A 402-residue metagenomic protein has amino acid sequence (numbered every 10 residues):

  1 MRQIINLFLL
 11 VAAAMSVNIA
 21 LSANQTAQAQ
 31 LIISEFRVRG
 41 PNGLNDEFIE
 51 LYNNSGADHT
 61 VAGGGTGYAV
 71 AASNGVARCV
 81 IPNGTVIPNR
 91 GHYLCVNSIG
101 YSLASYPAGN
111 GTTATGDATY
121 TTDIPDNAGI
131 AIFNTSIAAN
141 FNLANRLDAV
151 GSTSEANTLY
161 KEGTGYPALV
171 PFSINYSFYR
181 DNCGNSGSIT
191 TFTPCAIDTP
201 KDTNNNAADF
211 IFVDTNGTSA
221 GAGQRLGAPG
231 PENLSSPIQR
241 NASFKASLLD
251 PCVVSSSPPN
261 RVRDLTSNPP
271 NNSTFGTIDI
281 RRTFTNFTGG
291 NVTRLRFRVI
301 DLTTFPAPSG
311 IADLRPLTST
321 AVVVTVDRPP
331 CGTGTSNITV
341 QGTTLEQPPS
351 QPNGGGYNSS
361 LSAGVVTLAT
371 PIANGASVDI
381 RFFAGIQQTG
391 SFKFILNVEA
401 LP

Functional and structural regions predicted by a protein language model:
M1-I5: Positively charged n-region of N-terminal signal peptides that target proteins for export
A14-T26: C-terminal segment of classical bacterial N-terminal signal peptides
Q25-N175, G184, S255-V378: Activation on beta-sandwich/Ig-like modules and their edge loops
F133-A139, P200-L234, N374-P402: Ser/Thr/Pro-rich, low-complexity mucin-like regions that serve as glycosylated stalks/linkers or repetitive adhesive
F192-P200: Predominantly extracellular/luminal regions of secreted and cell-surface proteins, especially disulfide-bonded
R225-N260: A eukaryote-biased signal for short, well-structured alpha-helical docking elements
